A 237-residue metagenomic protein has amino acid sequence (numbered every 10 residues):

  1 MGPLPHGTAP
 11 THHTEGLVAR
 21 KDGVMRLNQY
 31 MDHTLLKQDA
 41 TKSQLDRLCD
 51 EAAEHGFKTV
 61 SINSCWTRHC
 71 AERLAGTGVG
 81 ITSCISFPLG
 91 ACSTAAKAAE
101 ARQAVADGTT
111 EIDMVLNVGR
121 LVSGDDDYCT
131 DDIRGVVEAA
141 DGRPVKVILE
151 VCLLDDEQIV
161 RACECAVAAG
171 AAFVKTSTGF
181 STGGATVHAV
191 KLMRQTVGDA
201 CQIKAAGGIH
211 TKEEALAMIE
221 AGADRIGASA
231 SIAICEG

Functional and structural regions predicted by a protein language model:
P3: Short polybasic linear motifs
H6-V24: Short, Lys/Arg-enriched N-terminal segments with co-localized hydrophobic residues within the first ~10-30 amino acids
A19-M31, L35: Charged, compositionally biased N-terminal leader segments and the immediate start of the first structured element
H33-H55, T67-E72, V79, C84 (+2 more regions): Alpha/beta enzyme core
I62-N63: Replace "coordinates the UDP/GDP/TDP-sugar" with "coordinates nucleotide-activated sugar donors
I85-L89, A230-A233: Short, acidic/turn-prone active-site loops that include or flank metal/cofactor- and phosphate-binding residues
K204-G208: Short glycine/threonine-rich catalytic loop with a Thr-x-Gly-x-Asp
